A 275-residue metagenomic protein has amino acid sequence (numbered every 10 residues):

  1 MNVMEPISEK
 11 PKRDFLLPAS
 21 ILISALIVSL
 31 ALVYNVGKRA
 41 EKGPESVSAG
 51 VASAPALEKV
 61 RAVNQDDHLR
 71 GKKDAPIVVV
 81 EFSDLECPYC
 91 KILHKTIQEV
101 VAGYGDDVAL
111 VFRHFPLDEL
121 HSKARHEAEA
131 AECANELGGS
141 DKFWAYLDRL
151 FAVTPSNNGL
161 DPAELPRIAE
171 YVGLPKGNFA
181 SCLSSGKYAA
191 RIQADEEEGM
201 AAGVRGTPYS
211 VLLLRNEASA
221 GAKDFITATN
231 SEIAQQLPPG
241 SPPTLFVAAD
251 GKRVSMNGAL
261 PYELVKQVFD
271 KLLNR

Functional and structural regions predicted by a protein language model:
N2-V36, P166-R275: C-terminal cap of thioredoxin/glutaredoxin-like
P18, A31, R39-P44, K59 (+1 more regions): Short leucine-rich amphipathic alpha-helices used at interfaces
G37-P55: Ser/Thr/Pro/Gly-rich low-complexity linker/stalk segments immediately outside membranes or between
L57-E58, P88, K187-Y188: Short, flexible loop segments at the rims of nucleotide/cofactor-binding pockets, characterized by
V60-I77, A102: A short beta-strand-turn-helix
R61, D67-H68, F115, R149 (+1 more regions): Flexible, active-site-adjacent loop/turn segments at secondary-structure boundaries
N64-D67, T96-I97, E196-E197: A generic local structural motif
A75, V80-L85, K91-E170, M200-R205 (+2 more regions): Structural alpha/beta surface segment adjacent to cysteine/selenocysteine redox centers across thiol/disulfide enzymes
